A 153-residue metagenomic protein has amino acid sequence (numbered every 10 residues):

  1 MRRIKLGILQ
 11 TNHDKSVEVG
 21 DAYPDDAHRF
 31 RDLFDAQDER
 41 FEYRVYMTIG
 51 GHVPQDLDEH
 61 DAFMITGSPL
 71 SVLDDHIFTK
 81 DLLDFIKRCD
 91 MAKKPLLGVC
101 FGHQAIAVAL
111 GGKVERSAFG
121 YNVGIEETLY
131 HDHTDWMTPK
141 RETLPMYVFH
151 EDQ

Functional and structural regions predicted by a protein language model:
M1-I77, D81-D84, R88-A92: N-terminal beta1-alpha1 cap of cysteine-dependent amidohydrolase-like domains
H13, G50-H52, H103, Y121 (+1 more regions): Residue-level detector of flexible, active-site-proximal loop/helix-junction positions within diverse enzyme catalytic
E42-R44, K113, P145: Conserved beta-strand segments of alpha/beta enzyme cores
V45-T48, R116, V148: Short loop/edge segments at beta-strand edges and connector loops that shape dinucleotide/nucleotide cofactor-binding
G51-Q55, I86-K87, A118, T134-M137 (+1 more regions): Short, flexible, glycine/charge-rich loop motifs used to bind or transfer phosphoryl groups or to couple energy/partner
V53-E59, A105-A107, T138-P139: Short loop/helix-cap segments at secondary-structure boundaries that form the rim of catalytic
T66-Y130: Cysteine-nucleophile active-site neighborhood
F119-D152: An acidic, glycine-rich "communication" segment
